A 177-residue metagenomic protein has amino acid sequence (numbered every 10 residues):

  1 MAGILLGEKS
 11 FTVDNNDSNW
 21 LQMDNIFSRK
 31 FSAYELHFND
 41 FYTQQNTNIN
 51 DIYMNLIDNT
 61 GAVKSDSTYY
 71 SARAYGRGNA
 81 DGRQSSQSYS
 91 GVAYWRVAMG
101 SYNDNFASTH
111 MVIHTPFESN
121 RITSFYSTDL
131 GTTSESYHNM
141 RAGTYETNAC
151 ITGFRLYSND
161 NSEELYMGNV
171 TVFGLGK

Functional and structural regions predicted by a protein language model:
A2-K177: Surface-exposed molecular-recognition determinants
